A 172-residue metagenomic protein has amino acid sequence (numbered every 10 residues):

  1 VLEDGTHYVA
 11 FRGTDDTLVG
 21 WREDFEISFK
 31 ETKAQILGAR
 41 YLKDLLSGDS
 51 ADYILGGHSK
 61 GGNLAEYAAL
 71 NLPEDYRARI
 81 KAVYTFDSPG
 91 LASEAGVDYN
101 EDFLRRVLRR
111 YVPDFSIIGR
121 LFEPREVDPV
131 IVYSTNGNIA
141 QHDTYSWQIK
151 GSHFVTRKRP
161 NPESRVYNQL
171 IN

Functional and structural regions predicted by a protein language model:
V1-H7, F11-D52, P73-N172: Alpha/beta hydrolase fold serine-hydrolase catalytic domain that processes acyl esters and thioesters
G56-G61, A65: Gly/Ala-rich beta-loop-alpha elbow adjacent to hydrolase catalytic centers
A65-E74: Short glycine-enriched nucleophile-adjacent loop and the immediately C-terminal alpha-helix near the catalytic center
